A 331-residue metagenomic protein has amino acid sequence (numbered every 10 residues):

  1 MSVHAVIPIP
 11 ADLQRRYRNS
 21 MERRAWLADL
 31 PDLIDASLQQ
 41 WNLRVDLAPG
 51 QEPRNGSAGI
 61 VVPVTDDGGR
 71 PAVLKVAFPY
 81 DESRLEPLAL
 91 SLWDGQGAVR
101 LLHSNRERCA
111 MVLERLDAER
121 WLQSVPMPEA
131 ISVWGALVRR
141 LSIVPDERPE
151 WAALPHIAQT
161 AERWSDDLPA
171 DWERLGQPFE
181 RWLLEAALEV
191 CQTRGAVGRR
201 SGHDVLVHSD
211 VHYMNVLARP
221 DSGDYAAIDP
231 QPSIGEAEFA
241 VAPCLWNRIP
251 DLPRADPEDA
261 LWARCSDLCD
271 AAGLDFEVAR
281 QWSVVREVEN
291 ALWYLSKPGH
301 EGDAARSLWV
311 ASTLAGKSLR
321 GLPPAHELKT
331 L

Functional and structural regions predicted by a protein language model:
M1-A98, R219-D224, L314-L331: Conserved NTP-binding catalytic cores of kinases and kinase-like/nucleotidyltransferase enzymes across multiple kinase
S2-P8, W121-R181, D204, S233-I234 (+1 more regions): A cross-family kinase active-site recognition segment
A25-L38, D146-S209, R219-D221, D270: An alpha-helical support segment within catalytic cores of ATP-dependent transferases
P31, G68-V112, R120-L141, P257: A conserved alpha-helical element in kinase catalytic cores
G50-D66, V73, L101, A187-F239: Active-site acidic catalytic loop and adjacent metal/ATP-binding pocket of ATP-dependent phosphoryl transfer enzymes
D67, P79, G95-Q96, E107-M127 (+3 more regions): A glycine-centered beta->alpha junction motif in the catalytic cores of kinase/phosphotransferase enzymes
A218-S266, G273-F276, H300-V310, A315: Active-site Asp-x-Gly
N290-L331: ATP/Mg2+ or Mg2+-diphosphate-binding catalytic cores that bind nucleotide phosphates or diphosphates via glycine-rich
